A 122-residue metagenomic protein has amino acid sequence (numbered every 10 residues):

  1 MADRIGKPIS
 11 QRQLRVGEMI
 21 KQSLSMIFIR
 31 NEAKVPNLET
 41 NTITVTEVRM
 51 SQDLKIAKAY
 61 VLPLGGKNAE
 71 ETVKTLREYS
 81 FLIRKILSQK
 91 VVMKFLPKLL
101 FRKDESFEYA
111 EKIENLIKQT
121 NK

Functional and structural regions predicted by a protein language model:
M1-I56, L62-K122: Charge-rich, low-complexity N-terminal segments
